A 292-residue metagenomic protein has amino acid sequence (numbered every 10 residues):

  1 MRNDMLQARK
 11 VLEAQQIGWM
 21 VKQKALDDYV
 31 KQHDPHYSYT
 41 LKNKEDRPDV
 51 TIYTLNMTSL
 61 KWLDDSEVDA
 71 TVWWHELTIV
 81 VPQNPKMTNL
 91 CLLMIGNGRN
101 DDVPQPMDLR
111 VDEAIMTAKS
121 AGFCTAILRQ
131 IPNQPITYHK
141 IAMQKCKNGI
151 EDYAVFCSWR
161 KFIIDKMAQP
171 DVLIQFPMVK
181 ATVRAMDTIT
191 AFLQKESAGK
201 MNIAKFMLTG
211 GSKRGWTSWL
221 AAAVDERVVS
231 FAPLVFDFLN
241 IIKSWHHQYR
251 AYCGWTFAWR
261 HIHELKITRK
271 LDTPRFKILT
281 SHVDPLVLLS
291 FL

Functional and structural regions predicted by a protein language model:
R2-N89: Catalytic-loop region of hydrolases
D69-T71, V80-G122, A126-M143: Short, surface-exposed "cap/lid" segments of acyl-processing enzymes
R99-V103, I115, T125-V183, N240-W255: Cap/lid segment of the alpha/beta-hydrolase catalytic domain
R129, T209, L234-V235: Alpha/beta-hydrolase-fold catalytic nucleophile elbow
D165-K180, R184-S212, V228: Gly/Ser-rich "nucleophile elbow"/oxyanion-hole loop immediately N-terminal to the catalytic nucleophile in hydrolases
G210-L220: Glycine-rich nucleophile elbow surrounding the catalytic serine of serine-hydrolase chemistry
L220-L271: Hydrolase active-site cap/lid region
R275-L292: Serine-hydrolase catalytic core
